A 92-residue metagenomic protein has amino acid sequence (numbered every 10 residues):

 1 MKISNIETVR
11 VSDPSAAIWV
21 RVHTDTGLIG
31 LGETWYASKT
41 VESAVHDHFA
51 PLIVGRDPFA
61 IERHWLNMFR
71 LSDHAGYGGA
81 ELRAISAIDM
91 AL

Functional and structural regions predicted by a protein language model:
M1-L31, W35: Structured beta-strand/loop patches that form or line metal/cofactor-binding pockets in enzymes
H23-L92: Metal- or metallocofactor-binding catalytic centers and their adjacent structured scaffolds across diverse enzyme
